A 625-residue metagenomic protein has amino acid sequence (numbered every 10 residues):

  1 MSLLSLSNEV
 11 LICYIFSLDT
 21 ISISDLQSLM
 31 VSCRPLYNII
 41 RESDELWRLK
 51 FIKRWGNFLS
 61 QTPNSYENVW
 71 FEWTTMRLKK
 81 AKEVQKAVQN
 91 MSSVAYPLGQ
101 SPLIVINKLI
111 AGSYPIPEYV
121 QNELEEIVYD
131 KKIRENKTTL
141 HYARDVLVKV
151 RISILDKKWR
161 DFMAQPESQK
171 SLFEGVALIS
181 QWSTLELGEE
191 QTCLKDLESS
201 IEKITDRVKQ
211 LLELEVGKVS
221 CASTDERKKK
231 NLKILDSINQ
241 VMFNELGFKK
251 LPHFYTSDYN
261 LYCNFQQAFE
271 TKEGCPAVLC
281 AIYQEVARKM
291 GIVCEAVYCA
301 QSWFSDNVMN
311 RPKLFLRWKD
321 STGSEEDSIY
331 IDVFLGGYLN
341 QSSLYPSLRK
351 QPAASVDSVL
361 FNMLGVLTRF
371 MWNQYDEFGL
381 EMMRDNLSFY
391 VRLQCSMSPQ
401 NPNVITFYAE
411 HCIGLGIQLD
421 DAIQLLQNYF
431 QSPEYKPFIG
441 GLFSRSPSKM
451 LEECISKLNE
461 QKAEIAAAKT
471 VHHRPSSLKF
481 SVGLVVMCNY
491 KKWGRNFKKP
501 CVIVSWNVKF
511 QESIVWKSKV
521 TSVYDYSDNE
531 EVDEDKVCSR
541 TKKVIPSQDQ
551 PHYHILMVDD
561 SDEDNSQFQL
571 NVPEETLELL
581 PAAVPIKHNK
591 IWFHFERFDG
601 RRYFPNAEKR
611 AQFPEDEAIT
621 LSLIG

Functional and structural regions predicted by a protein language model:
M1-V128: Skp1-binding F-box subdomain of Cullin-RING ligase substrate receptors
K195-F265: Secondary-structure boundary elements
V278-A354: Hydrophobic/aromatic-rich core segments of domains that either
D357-Y375, P399-G414, L442-C454: Amphipathic alpha-helical repeat scaffolds of TPR domains
P447-V482, V486, K491-G494, F510: Mixed-charge, Lys/Arg-rich low-complexity intrinsically disordered regions
F497-W506: Short beta-strand-centered aromatic/proline hotspots
K509-T521: Short, solvent-exposed secondary-structure boundary/capping segments
C538-G625: Intrinsically disordered, low-complexity, charged/polar segments
